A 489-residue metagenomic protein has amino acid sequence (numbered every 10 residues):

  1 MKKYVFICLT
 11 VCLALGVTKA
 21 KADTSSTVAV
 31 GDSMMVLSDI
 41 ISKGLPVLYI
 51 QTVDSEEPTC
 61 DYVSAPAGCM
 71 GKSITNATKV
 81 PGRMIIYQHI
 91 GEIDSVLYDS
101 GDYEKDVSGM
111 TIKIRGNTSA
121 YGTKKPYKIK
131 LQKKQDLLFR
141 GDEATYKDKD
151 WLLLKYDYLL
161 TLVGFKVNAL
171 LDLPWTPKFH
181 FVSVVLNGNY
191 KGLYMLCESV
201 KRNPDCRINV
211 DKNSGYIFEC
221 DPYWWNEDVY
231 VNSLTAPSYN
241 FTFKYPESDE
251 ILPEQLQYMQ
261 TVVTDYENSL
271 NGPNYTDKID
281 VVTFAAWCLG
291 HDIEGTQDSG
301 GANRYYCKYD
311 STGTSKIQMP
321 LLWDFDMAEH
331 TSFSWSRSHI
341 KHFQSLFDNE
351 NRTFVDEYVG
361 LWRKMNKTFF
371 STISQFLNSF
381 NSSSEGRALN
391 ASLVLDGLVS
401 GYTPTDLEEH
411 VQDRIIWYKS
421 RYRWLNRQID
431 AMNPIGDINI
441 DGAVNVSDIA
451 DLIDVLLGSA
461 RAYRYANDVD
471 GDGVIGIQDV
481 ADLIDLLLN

Functional and structural regions predicted by a protein language model:
M1-Y4: Positively charged n-region of N-terminal signal peptides that target proteins for export
I7-G16: Bacterial N-terminal signal peptides
C12, D23-V107, E385-P434: Regulatory N- and C-terminal appendages and interdomain linkers associated with kinase/kinase-like NTP transferase
L45, E56-P58, G122, T242-P434: Middle-to-C-terminal accessory/interaction subdomains
G82-K155: Conserved oxyanion/phosphate-binding beta-strand-loop segments in alpha/beta enzyme cores
K130-D136, A144-Y158, D172-P177, N189-L289 (+2 more regions): Internal "kinase-insert"/substrate-recognition segments embedded within catalytic cores of ATP-dependent enzymes
L171-S183, T296: Short, well-structured beta-strand/strand-turn elements
D430-N489: Cellulosome-associated attachment modules in secreted, modular CAZymes
